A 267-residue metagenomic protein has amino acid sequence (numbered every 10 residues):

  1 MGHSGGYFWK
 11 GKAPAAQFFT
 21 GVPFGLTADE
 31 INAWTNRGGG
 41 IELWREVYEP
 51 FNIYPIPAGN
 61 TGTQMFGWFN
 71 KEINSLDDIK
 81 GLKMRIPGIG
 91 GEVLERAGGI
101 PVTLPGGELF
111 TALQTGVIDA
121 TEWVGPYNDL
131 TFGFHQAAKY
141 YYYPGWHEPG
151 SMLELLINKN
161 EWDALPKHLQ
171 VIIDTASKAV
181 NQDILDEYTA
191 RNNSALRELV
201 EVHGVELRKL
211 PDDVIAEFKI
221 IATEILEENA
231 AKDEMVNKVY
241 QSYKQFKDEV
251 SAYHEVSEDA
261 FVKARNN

Functional and structural regions predicted by a protein language model:
M1-I31, G39-N267: N-terminal secretory/targeting leader peptides
